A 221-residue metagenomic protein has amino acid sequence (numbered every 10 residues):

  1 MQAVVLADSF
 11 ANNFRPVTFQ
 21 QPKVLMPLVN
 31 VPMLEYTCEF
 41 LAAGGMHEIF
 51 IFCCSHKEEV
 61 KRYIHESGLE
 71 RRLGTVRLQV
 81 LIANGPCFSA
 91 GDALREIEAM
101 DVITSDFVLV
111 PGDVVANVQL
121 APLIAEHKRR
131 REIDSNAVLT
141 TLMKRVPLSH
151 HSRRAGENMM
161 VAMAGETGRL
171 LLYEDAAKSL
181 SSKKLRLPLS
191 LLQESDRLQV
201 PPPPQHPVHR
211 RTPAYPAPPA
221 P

Functional and structural regions predicted by a protein language model:
M1-P221: Unchanged
